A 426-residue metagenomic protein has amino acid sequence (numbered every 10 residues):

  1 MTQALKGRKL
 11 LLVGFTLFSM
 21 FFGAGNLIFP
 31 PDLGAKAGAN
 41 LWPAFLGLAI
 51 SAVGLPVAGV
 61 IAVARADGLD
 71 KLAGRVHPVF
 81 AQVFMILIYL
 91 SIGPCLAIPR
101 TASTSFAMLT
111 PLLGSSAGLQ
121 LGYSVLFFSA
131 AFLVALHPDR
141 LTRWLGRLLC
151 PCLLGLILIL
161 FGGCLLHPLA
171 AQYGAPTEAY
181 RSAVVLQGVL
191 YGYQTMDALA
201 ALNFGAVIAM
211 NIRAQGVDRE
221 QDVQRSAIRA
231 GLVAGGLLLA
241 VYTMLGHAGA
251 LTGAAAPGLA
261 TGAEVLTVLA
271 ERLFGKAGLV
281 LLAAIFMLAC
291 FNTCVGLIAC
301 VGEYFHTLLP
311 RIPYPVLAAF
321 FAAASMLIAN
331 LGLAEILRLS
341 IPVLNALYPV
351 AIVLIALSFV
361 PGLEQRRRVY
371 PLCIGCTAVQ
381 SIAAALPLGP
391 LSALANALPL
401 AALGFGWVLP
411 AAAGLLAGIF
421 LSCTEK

Functional and structural regions predicted by a protein language model:
L12-F22, L90, G163-A170, E178-L245 (+3 more regions): Hydrophobic, membrane-embedded alpha-helices of multi-pass small-molecule transporters
D32, A66, V79-G114, C290-T307 (+1 more regions): Hydrophobic transmembrane alpha-helices that form the core helical bundles of multi-pass secondary transporters
G54, A58, C152-C164, I228-G253 (+2 more regions): Selective recognition of specific alpha-helical transmembrane segments in multi-pass small-molecule
V63-L72, F128-L149, A214-V217, M326-L339 (+1 more regions): Membrane-water interface regions at transmembrane-helix termini and the short interhelical loops of multi-pass membrane
D70-H77, V241-F291, T307, P342: TM-loop-TM module centered on a large, flexible mid-protein loop between adjacent transmembrane helices in multi-pass
P94, I98, L154-Y180, A198-L199 (+3 more regions): Hydrophobic alpha-helical segments and their helix-loop junctions in multi-pass secondary transporters
A135-C164, S340-I352, P371-V379: Membrane-interface loop-to-helix entry segments
I352-L416, C423: C-terminal membrane-solvent junction of multi-pass transporters and transport-like membrane proteins
